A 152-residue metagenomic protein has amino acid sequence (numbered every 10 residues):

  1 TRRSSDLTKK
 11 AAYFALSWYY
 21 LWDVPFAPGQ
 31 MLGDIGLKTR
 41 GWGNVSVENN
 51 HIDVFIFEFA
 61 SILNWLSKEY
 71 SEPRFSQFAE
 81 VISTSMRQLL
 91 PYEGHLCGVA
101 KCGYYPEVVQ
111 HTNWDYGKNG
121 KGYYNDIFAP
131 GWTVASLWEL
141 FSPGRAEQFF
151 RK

Functional and structural regions predicted by a protein language model:
T1-S4: Short, small-residue-biased leader/transition segments that mark boundaries at the very start of proteins
D6-Q30, P73-C97, K152: Long, well-ordered core segments of solenoidal/helical folds
F14-S17, L21, W65-K68, S85-Q88 (+3 more regions): Positions within ordered alpha-helical repeat solenoids
F26-V54, H95-S136: Carbohydrate-binding/catalytic loop surfaces
H51, A146-F150: Hydrophobic alpha-helical membrane-insertion segments, chiefly the h-region of N-terminal signal peptides
L63-L66, E72, S76: Charged interaction patches that mediate protein-protein contacts
